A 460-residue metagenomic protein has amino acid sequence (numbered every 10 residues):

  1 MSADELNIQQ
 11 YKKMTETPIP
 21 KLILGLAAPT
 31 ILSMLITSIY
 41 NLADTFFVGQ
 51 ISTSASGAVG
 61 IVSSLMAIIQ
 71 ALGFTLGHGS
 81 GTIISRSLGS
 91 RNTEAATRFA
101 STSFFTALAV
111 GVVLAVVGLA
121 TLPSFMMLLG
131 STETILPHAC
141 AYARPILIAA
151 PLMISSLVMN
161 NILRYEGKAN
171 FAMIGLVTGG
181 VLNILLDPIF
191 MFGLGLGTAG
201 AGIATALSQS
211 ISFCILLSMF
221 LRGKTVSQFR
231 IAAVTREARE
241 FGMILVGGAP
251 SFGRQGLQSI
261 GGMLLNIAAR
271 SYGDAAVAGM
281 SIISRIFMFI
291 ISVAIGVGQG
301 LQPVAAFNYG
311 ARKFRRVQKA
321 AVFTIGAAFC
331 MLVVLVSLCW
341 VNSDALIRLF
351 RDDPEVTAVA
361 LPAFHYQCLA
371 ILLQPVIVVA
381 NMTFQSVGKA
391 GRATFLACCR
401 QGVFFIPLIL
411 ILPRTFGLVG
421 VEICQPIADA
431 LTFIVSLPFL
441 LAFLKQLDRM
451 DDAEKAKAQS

Functional and structural regions predicted by a protein language model:
M1-A27, I84-P151, G193-A249, A305-A370 (+1 more regions): Short alpha-helical transmembrane segments in multi-pass integral membrane proteins
E16, P20-I39, A43, L65-L72 (+6 more regions): Residue-level signal for short hydrophobic patches within transmembrane helices of multi-pass membrane transporters
G25-D44, P145, G179, S208-S212 (+4 more regions): Transmembrane helical elements of multi-pass membrane transporters/channels
T30, M34, F46, S63 (+17 more regions): Transmembrane alpha-helix boundary and packing residues in multipass membrane permease domains and related
L35, I39-G57, M126-E133, I189-L196 (+5 more regions): Helix-terminus/linker motif at the lipid-water interface of multi-pass membrane proteins
S56-V116, M153-A172, G279-S343, Q374-L396: Small-residue-rich hydrophobic transmembrane alpha-helices
I68-A71, N183-P188, F213-L217, F289-S292 (+4 more regions): Hydrophobic transmembrane alpha-helices of multi-pass small-molecule transporters
G77, I146-R164, A172-G180, A201-C214 (+4 more regions): Short runs within selected transmembrane alpha-helices of multi-pass transporters and secretion channels
